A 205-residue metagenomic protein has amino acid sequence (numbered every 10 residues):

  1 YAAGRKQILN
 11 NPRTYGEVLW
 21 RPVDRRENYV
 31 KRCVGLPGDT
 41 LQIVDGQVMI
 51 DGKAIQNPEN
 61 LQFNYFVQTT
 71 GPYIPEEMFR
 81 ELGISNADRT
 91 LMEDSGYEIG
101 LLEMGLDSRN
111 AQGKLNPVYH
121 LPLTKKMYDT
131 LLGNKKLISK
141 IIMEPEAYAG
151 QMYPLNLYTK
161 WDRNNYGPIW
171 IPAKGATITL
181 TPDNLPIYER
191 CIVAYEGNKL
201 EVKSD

Functional and structural regions predicted by a protein language model:
Y1-D205: Soluble "head" domains of membrane/secretory-pathway proteins
